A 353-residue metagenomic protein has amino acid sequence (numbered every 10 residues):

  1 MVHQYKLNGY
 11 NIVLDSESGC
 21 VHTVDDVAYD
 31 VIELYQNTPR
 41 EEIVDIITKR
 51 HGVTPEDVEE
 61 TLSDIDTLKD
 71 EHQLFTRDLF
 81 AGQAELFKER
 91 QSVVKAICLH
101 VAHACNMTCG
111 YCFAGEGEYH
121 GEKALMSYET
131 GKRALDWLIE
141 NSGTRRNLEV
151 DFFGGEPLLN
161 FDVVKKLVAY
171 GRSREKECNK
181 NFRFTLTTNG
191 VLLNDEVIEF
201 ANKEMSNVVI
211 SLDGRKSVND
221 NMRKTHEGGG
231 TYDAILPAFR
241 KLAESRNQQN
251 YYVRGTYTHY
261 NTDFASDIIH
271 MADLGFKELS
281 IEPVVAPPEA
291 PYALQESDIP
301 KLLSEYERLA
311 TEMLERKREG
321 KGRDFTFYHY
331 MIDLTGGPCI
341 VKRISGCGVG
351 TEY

Functional and structural regions predicted by a protein language model:
M1-N8, I12-Y29, T326-Y353: Accessory C-terminal segments flanking Radical SAM cores
E17-D57: Short amphipathic alpha-helical interface segments
C20, D30, A81-G82, G115-H120 (+2 more regions): A short, flexible beta-alpha/helix-coil linker loop
V53, E60-Q73, A81-E199, E204: Conserved alpha-helical substructure of the radical SAM core
V58-F80, L309-G322, S345: A broadly conserved sequence feature marking short terminus-proximal activation segments in nucleic acid-centric
G115, S211, E282: Conserved residues at the C-terminal ends of beta-strands
L159-L279: Conserved AdoMet/S-adenosylmethionine-binding subsite of the radical SAM
M222-D233, R240, E244-G348: Radical SAM enzyme [4Fe-4S]-AdoMet core and its adjacent flexible, acidic and glycine-rich loops/tails across
